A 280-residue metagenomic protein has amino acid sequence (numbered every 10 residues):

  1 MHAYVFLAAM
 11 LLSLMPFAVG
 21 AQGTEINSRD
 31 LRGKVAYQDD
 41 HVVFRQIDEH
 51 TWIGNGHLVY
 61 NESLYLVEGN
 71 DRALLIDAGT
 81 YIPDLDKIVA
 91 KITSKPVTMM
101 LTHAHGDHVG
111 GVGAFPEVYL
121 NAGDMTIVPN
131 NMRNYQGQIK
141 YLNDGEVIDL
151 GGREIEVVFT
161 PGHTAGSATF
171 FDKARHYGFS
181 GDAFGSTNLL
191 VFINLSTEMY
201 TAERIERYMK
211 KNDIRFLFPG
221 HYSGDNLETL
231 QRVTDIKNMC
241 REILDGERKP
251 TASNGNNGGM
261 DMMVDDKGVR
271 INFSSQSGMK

Functional and structural regions predicted by a protein language model:
M1-L7: Bacterial N-terminal signal peptides that target proteins for export
L11, V19-V35, E203, R207-K280: Accessory terminal helices/loops
Q38-K91, T169-D182: Conserved beta-strand hairpin/beta-sheet module of binuclear metal-dependent hydrolase folds, prominently
I47-I53, G145, E154-E156: Short, hydrophobic/aromatic-rich segments at coil-to-beta transitions
H57, A78-G79, T102-H105, N121-G123 (+2 more regions): Active-site-proximal beta-strand/loop segments in catalytic clefts of secreted hydrolases
A73, T80-Y81, E156-F159, A165-I243: Metallo-beta-lactamase
Y81-L150, E242-D245: Active-site HxH/HxHxD metal-binding segment of metal-dependent hydrolases
